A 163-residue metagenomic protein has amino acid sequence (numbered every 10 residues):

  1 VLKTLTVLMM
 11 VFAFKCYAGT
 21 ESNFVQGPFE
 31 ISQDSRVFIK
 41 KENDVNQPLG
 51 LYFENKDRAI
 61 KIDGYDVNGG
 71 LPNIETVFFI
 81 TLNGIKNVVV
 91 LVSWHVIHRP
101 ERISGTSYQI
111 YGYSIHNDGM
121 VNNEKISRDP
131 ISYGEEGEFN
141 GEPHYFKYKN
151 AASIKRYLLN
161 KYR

Functional and structural regions predicted by a protein language model:
V1-L8: Sec-dependent signal peptide recognition, specifically the positively charged N-region followed immediately by
M9-A18: Hydrophobic h-region of N-terminal signal peptides that target proteins for export in Gram-negative bacteria
A18-F29, H98-R163: Acidic, small-residue rich beta-repeat scaffolds with periodic aromatic anchors
G19-Q33, V77-G84: Structural signature of eukaryotic scaffold interfaces centered on beta-propeller domains
Q33-F38, T81-W94: Acidic/hydrophobic-patterned starts of short beta strands in beta-sheet-rich repeat architectures
N43-V45, H95-R99: Short glycine/acidic-enriched loop and turn motifs that connect beta-strands
I60-N68: A short beta-strand motif characteristic of beta-propeller blades
F79-N87, I115-M120: A short, structured loop/turn motif at beta-sheet edges
